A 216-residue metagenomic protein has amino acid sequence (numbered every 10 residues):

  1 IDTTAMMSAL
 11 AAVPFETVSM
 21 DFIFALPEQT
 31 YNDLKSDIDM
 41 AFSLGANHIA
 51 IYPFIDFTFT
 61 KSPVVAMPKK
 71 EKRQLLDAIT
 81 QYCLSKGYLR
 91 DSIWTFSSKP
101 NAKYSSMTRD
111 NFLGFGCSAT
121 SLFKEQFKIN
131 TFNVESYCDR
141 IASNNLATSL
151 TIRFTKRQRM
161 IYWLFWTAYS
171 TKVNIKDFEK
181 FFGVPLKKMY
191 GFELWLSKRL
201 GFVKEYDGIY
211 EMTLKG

Functional and structural regions predicted by a protein language model:
I1-V184: C-terminal scaffold of the Radical SAM
M67, S105, Y190-L194, K204-E205: Alpha-helix boundary/capping detector
G183-K198: Short amphipathic alpha-helical interaction segments
K198-G208: A short, conserved structural fragment
D207-G216: Accessory beta->alpha helical hairpin/"wing" motif in late/C-terminal subdomains of nucleic-acid enzymes
